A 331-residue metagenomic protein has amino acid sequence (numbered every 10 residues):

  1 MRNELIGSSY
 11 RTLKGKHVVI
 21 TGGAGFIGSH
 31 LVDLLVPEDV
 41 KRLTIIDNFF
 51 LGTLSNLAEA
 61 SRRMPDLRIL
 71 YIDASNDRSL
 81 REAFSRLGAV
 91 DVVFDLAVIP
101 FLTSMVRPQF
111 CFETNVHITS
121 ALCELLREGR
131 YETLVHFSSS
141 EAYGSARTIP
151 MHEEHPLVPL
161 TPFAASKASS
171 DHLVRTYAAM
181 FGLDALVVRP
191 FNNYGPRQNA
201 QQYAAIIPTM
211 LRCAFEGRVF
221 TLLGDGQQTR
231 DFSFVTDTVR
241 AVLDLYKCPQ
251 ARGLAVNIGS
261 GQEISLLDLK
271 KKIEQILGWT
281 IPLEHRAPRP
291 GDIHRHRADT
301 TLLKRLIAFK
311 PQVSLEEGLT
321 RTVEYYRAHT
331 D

Functional and structural regions predicted by a protein language model:
M1-N193, T236, H329: N-terminal Rossmann-like NAD(P)+-binding domain of SDR-like oxidoreductases, especially those catalyzing
R2, R11, R212-D331: C-terminal substrate-binding subdomain of Rossmann-fold SDR/epimerase-dehydratase oxidoreductases
A24-I27, L54, A146, S166 (+5 more regions): Gly/Ser/Thr-rich beta-alpha loop segments that engage phosphate groups in nucleotides
G52, S75, V106, T114-H117 (+7 more regions): Residue-level signal for the nucleotide or nucleotide-sugar donor/cofactor binding architecture
T53, P100, S139, R147 (+4 more regions): Activation loop
S55-A58, R147-I149, Q198-Q202, L269-K270 (+1 more regions): Short aromatic-enriched loop/helix-cap "lid" or pocket-rim segments at secondary-structure transitions that line
S61, A97, E124-L126, Q202 (+3 more regions): Hydrophobic aliphatic residues
S169, L173, Y177, M210 (+2 more regions): Hydrophobic alpha-helix immediately C-terminal to the catalytic Tyr-X-X-X-Lys motif of short-chain
